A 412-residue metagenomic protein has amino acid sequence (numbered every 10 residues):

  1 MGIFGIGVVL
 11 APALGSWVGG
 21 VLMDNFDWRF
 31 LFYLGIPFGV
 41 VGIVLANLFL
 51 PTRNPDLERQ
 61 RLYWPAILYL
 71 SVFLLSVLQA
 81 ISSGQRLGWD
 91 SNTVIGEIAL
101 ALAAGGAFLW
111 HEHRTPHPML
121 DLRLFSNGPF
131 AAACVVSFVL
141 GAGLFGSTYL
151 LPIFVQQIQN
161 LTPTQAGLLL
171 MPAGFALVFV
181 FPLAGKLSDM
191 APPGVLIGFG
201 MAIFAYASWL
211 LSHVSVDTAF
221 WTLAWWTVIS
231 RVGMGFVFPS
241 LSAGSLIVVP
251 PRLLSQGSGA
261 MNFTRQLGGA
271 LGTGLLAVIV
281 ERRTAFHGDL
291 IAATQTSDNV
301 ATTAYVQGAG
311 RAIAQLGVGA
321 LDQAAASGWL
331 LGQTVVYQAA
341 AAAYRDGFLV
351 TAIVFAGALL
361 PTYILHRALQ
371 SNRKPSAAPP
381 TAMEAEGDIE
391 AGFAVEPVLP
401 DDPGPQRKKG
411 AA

Functional and structural regions predicted by a protein language model:
G2-G7, F26-G42, P65-I67, L78-S82 (+5 more regions): Transmembrane core module of solute transporters
L10-L14, V18-G20, D24, S147 (+1 more regions): Small-residue-rich alpha-helical segments with characteristic i,i+4
A11-M23, F49-P51, V72-Q85, T148-P152: Membrane-embedded alpha-helical segments in integral membrane proteins
F38-V77, M119-S126, A285, D289-V318 (+1 more regions): Central mid-sequence intracellular linker of multi-pass
I43-L48, G106-W110, W209-S212, R282 (+2 more regions): Membrane-embedded alpha-helical segments of multi-pass transporters/permeases
L45, V77-I81, Q85, I279 (+2 more regions): Alpha-helical membrane-inserting segments
R265-A368, N372-A412: Hydrophobic transmembrane architecture of multi-pass small-molecule transporters
